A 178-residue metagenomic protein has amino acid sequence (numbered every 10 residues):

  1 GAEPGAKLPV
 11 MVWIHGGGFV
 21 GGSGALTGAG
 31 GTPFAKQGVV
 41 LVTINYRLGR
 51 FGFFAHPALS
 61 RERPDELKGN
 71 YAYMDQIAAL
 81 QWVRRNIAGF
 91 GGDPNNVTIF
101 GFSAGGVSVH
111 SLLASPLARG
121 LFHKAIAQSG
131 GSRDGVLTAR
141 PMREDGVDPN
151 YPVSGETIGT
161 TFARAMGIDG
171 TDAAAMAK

Functional and structural regions predicted by a protein language model:
G1-G170: Serine-hydrolase-like catalytic core of hydrolytic proteins
A173-K178: Alpha/beta-hydrolase
